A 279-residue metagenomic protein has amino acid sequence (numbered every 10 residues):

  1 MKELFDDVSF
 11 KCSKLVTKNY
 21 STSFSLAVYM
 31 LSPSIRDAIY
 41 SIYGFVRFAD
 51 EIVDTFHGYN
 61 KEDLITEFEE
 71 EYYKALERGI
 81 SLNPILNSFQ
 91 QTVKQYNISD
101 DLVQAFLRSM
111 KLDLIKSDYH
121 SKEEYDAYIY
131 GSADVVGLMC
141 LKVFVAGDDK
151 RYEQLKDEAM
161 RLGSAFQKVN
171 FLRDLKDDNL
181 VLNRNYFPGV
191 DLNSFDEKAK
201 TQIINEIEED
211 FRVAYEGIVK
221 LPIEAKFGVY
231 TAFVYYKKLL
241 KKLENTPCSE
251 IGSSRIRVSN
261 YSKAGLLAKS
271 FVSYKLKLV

Functional and structural regions predicted by a protein language model:
M1-F166, L172-V279: Catalytic cores of Mg2+-dependent Asp-rich isoprenoid enzymes
